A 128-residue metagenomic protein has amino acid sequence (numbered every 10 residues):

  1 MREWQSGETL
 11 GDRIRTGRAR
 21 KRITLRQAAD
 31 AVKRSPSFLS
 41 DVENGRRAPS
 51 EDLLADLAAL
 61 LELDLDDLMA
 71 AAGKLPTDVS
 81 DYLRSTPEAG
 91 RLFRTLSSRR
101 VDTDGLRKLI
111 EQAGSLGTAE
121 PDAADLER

Functional and structural regions predicted by a protein language model:
M1-R20, L106: A short, Lys/Arg-rich alpha-helix, primarily the initiator
A19, D30, A59: Alpha-helical residues within the helix-turn-helix
R22-D41: Short alpha-helical DNA-recognition segment
K33, D52-D67: DNA major-groove recognition helix of helix-turn-helix/homeodomain DNA-binding modules
E43, L53, M69-A72: DNA major-groove recognition helix of helix-turn-helix
G73-R128: Interfacial/linker helices and their anchor residues that mediate assembly or domain coupling
